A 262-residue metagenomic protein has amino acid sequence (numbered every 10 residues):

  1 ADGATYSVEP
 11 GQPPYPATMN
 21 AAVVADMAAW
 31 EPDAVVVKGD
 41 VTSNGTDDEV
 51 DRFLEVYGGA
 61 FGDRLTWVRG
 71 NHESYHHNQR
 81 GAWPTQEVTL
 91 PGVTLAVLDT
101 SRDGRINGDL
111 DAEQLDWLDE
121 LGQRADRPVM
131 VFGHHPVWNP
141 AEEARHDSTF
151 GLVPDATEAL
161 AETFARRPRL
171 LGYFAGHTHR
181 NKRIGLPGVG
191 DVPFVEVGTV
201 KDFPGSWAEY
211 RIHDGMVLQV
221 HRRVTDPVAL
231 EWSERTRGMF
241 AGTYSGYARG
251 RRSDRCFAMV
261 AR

Functional and structural regions predicted by a protein language model:
A1, G39-V41, N71-H72, T100-S101 (+4 more regions): Active-site metal-binding loops of divalent metal-dependent hydrolases
A1, N78-R80, A141-H146, G185-P187 (+2 more regions): Short aromatic-enriched loop/helix-cap "lid" or pocket-rim segments at secondary-structure transitions that line
A1-T46: N-terminal active-site segment of His-dependent metallophosphoesterases
G3-V8, G176, R180-D226: Active-site/pore-lining binding-face segments in mid-to-C-terminal subdomains
Y15-A34, I106-P193, T243-V260: His/acidic metal-ligating clusters that form di-metal
V35, L65, L95, V129-M130: Hydrophobic beta-strand anchors of alpha/beta hydrolase catalytic cores
N44-R124, G151-L160, R166-R169, G185-E196 (+4 more regions): Extended active-site neighborhood of metal-dependent phosphoesterases/phosphodiesterases
D214-R262: A short C-terminal boundary segment appended to hydrolase-like catalytic domains
